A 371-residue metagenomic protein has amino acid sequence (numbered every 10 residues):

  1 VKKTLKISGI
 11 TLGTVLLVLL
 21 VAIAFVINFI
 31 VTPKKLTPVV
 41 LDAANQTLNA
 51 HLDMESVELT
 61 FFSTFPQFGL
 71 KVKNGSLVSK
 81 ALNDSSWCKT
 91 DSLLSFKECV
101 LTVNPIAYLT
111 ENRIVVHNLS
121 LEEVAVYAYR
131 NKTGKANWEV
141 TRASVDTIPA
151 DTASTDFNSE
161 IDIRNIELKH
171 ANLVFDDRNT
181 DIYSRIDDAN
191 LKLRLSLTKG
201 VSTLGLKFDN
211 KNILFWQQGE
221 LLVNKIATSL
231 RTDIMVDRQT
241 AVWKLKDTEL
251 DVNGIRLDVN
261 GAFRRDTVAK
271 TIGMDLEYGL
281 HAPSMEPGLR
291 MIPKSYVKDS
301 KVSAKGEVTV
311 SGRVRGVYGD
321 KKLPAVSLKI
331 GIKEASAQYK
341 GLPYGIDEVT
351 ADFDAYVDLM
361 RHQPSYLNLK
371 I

Functional and structural regions predicted by a protein language model:
V1-N49, S86: N-terminal type II signal-anchor transmembrane helix that functions as the membrane-insertion/stop-transfer segment
F29, E58-K135, D151-D176, R194-K207 (+4 more regions): Flexible beta-edge/linker motif
Q46, S79, D84, V124-A128 (+5 more regions): Elongated, acidic membrane-bridging lipid-handling scaffolds and related periplasm/extracellular "bridge/tunnel" systems
N49-E55, N83-V103, V116, N179-K192 (+4 more regions): Amphipathic hydrophobic-ligand
E123, N210-L214, R265, L280-S284 (+2 more regions): Transmembrane beta-strands of outer-membrane beta-barrel pores
A241-E249, P364-L369: Transmembrane beta-strand segments that form the barrel wall of outer-membrane beta-barrel proteins
